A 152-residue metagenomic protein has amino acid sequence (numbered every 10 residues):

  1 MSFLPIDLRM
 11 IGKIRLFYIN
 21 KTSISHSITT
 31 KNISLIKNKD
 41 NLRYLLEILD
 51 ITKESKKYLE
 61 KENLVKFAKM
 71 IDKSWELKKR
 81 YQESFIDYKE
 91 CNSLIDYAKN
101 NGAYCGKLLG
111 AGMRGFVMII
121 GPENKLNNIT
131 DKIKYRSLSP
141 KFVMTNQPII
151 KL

Functional and structural regions predicted by a protein language model:
M1-K107, M118-L152: C-terminal nucleotide
A111-G112: Long, low-complexity C-terminal extensions of enzymes
G115: Conserved glycine-rich beta-strand-loop-beta hairpin in the small C-terminal domain of fold type I
